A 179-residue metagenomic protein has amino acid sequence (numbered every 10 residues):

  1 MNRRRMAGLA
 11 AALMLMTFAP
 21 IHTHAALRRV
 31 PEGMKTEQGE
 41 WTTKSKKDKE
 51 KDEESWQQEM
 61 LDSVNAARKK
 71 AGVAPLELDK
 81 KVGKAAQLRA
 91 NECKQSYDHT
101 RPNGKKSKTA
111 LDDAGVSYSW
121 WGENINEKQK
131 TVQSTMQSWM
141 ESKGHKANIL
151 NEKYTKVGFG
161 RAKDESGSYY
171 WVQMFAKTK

Functional and structural regions predicted by a protein language model:
M1-G8: Bacterial N-terminal signal peptides that target proteins for export
R5, A26, P31, E127-K179: Disulfide-stabilized extracellular recognition modules
L9-M16: Hydrophobic helical h-region of N-terminal Sec-dependent signal peptides in bacterial secretory/periplasmic proteins
M16-H24: C-terminal segment of classical bacterial N-terminal signal peptides
V30, K84-Q133, I149: Short, surface-exposed glycine/acidic/tryptophan-bearing loops
K35-Q95: A short alpha-helix/helix-coil micro-patch that ends at or immediately precedes a cysteine
D48, K70-K84, Y97-T109, K146-A162: Surface-exposed patches in mature extracellular/periplasmic domains of secreted proteins
